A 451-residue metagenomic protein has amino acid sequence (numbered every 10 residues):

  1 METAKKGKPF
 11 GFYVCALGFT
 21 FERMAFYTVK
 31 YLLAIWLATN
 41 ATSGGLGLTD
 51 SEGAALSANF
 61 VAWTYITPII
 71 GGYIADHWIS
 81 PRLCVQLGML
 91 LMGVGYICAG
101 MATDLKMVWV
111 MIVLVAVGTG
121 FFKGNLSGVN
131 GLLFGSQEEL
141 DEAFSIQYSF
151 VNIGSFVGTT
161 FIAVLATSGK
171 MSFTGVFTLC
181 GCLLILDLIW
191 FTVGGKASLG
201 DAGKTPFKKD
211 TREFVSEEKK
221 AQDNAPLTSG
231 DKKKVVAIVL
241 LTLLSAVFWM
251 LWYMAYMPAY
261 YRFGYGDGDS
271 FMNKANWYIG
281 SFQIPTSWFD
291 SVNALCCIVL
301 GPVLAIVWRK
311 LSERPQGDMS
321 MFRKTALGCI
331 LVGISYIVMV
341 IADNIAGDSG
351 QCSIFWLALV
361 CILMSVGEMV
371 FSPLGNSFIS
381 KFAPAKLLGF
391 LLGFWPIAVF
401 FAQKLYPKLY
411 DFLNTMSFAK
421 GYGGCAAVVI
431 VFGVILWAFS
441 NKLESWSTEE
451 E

Functional and structural regions predicted by a protein language model:
M1-F12, S136-D141, I162-P285, L304 (+2 more regions): Intracellular loop-helix junctions on the cytosolic face of multi-pass helical membrane proteins
K6-T42, D231-A255, S291, I362-V366: Pair of pore-lining "gating" transmembrane helices in MFS-fold secondary transporters
T20, G95, K106-F122, D348-V370: Hydrophobic core of transmembrane alpha-helices in multi-pass small-molecule transporters, especially MFS/SLC-type
A55-A75, S291-I306: Central cavity-lining transmembrane alpha-helices of secondary-active solute carriers, predominantly the Major
P68-G100: Conserved MFS/SLC helix-loop-helix module at the cytosolic interface between two early adjacent transmembrane helices
L90-V108, C329-S349: C-terminal ends and interior cores of transmembrane alpha-helices in multi-pass membrane transporters/permeases
F121-G135, M369-A383: Intracellular juxtamembrane helix-capping segments at the cytosolic ends of symmetry-related transmembrane helices
D141-T167, G181-D187, N293-C297, G389-Y406: Glycine-rich segments within core transmembrane alpha-helices of 12-TM secondary carriers
